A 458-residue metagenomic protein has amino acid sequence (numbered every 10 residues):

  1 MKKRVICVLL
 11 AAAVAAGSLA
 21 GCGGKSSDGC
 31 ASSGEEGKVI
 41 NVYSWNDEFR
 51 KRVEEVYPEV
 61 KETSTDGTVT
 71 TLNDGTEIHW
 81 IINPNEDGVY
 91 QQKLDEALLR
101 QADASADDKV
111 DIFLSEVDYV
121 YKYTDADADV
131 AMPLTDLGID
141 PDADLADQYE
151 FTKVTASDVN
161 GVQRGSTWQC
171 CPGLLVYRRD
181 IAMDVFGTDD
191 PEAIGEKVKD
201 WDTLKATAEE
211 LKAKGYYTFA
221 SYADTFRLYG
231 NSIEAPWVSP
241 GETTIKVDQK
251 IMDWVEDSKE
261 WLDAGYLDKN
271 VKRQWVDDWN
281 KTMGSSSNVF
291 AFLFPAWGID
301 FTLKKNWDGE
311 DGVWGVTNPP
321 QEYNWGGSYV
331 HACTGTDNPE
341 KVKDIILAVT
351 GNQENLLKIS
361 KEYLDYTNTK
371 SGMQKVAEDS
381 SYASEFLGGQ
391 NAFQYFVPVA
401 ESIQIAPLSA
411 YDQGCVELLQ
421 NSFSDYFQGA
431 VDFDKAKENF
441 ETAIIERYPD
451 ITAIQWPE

Functional and structural regions predicted by a protein language model:
R4-L9, L19-Y121, K341, V431-E458: Conserved N-terminal structural module of periplasmic/extracytoplasmic solute-binding proteins
K38, D74, L99, G161 (+3 more regions): Extracytoplasmic/periplasmic substrate-recognition and gating elements
L72, A102, A106, F113-L174 (+4 more regions): Hinge/lid segment of periplasmic solute-binding proteins
V89-K93, Y216-S221, A235-V313, P319 (+1 more regions): Extracytoplasmic ligand-binding clamshell segments of periplasmic binding protein
Q91-K109, F113, D125-A128, A182 (+4 more regions): Short helices/loops that flank or line small-molecule/ion binding pockets
T135-D144, V154-T225, V238-K272, T334-E340 (+1 more regions): Helix-loop-helix "hinge/cap" segment bordering the ligand-binding cleft or interdomain interface
D379-E458: Conserved C-terminal helix/tail region of periplasmic/extracytoplasmic solute-binding proteins
